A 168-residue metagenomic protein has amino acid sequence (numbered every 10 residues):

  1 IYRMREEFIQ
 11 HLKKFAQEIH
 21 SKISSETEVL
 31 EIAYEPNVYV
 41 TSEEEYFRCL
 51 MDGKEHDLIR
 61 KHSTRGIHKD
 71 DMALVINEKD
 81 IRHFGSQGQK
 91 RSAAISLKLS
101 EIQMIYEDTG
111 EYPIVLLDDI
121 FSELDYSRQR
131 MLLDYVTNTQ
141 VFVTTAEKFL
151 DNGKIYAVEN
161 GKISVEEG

Functional and structural regions predicted by a protein language model:
R3-I114, E123, M131-D134, Q140 (+2 more regions): Conserved NTPase motor "head" modules and their coupling/switch loops across ABC/AAA+ ATPases, GTPases, and GHKL ATPases
D118-I120: Walker B catalytic acidic pair
R128: A structural signal for short loop-to-beta-strand junctions that line the ligand-binding cleft of periplasmic/secreted
